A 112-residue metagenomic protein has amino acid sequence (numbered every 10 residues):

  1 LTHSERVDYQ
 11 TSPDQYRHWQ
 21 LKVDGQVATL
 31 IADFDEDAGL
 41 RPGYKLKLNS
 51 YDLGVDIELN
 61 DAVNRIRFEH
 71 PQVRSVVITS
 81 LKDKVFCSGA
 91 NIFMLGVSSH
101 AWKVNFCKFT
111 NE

Functional and structural regions predicted by a protein language model:
L1-V77: Conserved CoA-thioester-binding segment of acyl-CoA-metabolizing enzymes
G39-L46, S80-E112: Glycine- (often His-adjacent) and acidic-residue-rich active-site loop that binds/positions the CoA thioester
